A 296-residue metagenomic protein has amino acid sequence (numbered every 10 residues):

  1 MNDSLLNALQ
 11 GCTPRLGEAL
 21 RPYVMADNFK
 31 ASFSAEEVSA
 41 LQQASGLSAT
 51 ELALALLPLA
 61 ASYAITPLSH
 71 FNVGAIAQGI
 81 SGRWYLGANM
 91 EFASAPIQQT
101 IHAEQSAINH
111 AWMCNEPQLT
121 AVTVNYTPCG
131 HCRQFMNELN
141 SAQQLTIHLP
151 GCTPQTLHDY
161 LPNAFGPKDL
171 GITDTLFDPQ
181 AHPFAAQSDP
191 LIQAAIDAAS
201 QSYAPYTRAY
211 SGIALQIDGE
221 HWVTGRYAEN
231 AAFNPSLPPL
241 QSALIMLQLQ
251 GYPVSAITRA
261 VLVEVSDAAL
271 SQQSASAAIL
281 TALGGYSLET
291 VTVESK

Functional and structural regions predicted by a protein language model:
M1-G130, F135-K296: Zinc-dependent deaminase catalytic domain
